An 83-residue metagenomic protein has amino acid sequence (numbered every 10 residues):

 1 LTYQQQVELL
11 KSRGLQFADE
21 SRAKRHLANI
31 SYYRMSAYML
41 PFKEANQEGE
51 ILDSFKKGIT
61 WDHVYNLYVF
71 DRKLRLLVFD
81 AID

Functional and structural regions predicted by a protein language model:
L1-D83: Extended intrinsically disordered or low-complexity regions, especially N/C-terminal cytosolic tails and loops, rather
